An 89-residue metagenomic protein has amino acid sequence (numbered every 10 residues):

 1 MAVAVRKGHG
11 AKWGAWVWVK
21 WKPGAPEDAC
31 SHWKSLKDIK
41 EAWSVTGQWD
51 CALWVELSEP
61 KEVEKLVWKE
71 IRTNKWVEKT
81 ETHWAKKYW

Functional and structural regions predicted by a protein language model:
M1-W89: A compositional/biophysical signature of low hydrophobicity enriched in polar/charged and small residues
